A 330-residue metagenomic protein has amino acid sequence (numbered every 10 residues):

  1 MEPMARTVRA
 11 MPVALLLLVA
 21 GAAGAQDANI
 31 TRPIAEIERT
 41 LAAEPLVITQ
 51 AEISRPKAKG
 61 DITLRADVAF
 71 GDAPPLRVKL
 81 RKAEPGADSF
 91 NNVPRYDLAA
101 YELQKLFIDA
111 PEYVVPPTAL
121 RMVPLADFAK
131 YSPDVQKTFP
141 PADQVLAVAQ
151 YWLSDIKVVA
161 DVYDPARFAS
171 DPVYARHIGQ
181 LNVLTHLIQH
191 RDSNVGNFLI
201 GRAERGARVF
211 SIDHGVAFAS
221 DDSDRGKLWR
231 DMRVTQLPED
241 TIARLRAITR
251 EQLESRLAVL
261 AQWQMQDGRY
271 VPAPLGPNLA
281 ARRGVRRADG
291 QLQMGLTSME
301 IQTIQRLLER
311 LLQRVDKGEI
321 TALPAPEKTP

Functional and structural regions predicted by a protein language model:
M1-P12: Bacterial N-terminal signal peptides that target proteins for export
A20-A22: N-terminal signal peptide c-region/cleavage motif recognized by signal peptidases
Q26-P330: Phosphate/dinucleotide-binding and metal-coordinating scaffold of catalytic cores in nucleotide-dependent enzymes
